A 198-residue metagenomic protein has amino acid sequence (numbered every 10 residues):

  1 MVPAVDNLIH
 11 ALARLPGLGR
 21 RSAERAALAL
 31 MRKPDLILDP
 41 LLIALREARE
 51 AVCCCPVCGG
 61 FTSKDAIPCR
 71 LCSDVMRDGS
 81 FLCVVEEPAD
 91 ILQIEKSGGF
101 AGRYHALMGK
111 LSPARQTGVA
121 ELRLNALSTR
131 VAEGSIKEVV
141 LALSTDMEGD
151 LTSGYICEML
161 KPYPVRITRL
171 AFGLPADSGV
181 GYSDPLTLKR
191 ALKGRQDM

Functional and structural regions predicted by a protein language model:
V2-D6, H10, R14, E24-C83 (+2 more regions): Cys/His-rich Zn2+-binding cysteine-cluster or related metal-binding knuckle/ribbon modules and their
D6, H10, E24-L28, D39 (+8 more regions): Solvent-exposed alpha-helical segments within well-ordered globular domains of core cellular machineries
N7, F100-A101, S128-M198: Long C-terminal interaction/binding lobes of large macromolecular proteins
R14-P16, L170: Short conserved micro-motifs on helix faces and helix-strand junctions that flank and scaffold key functional residues
A23, D74-D146: Extended interfacial segments that mediate partner engagement and assembly in macromolecular machines
R25, P40, A89, E95 (+5 more regions): Residue-level signal for pocket-adjacent positions within structured domains
K33, I37, R115-V119, E148 (+1 more regions): Catalytic cores of large soluble enzymes that bind and process phosphate-bearing ligands
